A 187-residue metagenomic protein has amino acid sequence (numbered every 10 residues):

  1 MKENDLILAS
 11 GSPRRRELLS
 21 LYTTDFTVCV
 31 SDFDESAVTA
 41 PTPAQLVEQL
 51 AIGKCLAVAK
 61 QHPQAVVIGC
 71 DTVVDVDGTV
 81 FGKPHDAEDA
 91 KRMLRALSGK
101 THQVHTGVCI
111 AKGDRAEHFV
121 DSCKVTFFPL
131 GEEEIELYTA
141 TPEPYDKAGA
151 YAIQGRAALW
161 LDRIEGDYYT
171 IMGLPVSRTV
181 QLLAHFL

Functional and structural regions predicted by a protein language model:
K2-L6, A40-L187: Anionic-ligand binding patches
K2-T24: N-terminal beta1-alpha1 ligand-phosphate binding loop
S10-S12, S31, S98: Short linear Ser/Thr-Pro motifs
P13, F33, R115: Short, glycine/serine-rich, charged loops/turns that create anion-binding and catalytic segments at active sites
E17-L21, V38-T39, K60-Q61: Short loop/helix-cap segments at secondary-structure boundaries that form the rim of catalytic
T24-D25, A152: A generic short alpha-helical patch detector that favors 3-5-residue windows in or near N-terminal regions
D25-F26, Y145: Residue-level detector of short coil/turn "hinge" positions at structural boundaries
T27-S36: A short beta-strand-loop structural module common to alpha/beta enzyme folds
